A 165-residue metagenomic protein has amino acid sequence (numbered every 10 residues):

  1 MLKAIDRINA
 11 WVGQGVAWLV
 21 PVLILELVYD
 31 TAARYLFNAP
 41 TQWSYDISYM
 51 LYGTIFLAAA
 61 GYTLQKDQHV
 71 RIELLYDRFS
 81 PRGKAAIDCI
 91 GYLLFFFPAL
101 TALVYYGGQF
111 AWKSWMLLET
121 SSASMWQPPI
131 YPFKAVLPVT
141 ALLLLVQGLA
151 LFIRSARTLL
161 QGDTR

Functional and structural regions predicted by a protein language model:
M1-R165: Alpha-helical transmembrane segments and membrane-interface helix-loop junctions in multi-pass membrane proteins
